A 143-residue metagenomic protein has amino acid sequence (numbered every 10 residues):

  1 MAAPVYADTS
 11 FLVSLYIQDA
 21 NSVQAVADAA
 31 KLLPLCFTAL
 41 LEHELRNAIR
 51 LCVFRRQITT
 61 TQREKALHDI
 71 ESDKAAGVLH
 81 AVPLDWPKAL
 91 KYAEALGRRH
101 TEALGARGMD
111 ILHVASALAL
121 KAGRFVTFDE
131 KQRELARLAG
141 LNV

Functional and structural regions predicted by a protein language model:
M1-E44, A48-K65: Short, well-structured N-terminal submotif of metal-dependent ribonuclease cores
Q24, E44, Y92, E134-A136: Phosphate- and divalent-cation-binding pockets in alpha/beta enzyme and binding domains that engage nucleotide-derived
L40-R99: Active-site-proximal, substrate-binding regions of enzyme catalytic domains and RNA-binding/basic surfaces
L79-E134: Active-site neighborhoods of divalent-metal-dependent phosphate/nucleic-acid chemistry enzymes
E130, A139, V143: C-terminal binding/interaction regions
